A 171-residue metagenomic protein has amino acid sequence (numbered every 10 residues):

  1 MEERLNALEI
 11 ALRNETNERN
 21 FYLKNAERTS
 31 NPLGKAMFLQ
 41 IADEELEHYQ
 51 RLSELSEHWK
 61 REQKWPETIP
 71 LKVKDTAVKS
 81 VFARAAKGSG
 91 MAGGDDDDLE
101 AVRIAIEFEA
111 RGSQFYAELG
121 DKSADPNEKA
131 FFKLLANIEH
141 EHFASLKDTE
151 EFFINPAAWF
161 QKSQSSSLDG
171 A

Functional and structural regions predicted by a protein language model:
M1-A171: Non-heme di-metal
